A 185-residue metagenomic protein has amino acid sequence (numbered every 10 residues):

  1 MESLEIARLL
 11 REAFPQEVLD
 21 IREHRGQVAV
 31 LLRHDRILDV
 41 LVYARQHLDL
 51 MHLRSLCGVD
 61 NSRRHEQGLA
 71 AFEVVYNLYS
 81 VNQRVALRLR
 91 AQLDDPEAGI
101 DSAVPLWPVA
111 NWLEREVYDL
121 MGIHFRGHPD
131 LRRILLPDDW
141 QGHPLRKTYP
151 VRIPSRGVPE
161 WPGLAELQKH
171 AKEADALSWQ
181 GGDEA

Functional and structural regions predicted by a protein language model:
M1-A185: Terminal low-complexity/charged segments
